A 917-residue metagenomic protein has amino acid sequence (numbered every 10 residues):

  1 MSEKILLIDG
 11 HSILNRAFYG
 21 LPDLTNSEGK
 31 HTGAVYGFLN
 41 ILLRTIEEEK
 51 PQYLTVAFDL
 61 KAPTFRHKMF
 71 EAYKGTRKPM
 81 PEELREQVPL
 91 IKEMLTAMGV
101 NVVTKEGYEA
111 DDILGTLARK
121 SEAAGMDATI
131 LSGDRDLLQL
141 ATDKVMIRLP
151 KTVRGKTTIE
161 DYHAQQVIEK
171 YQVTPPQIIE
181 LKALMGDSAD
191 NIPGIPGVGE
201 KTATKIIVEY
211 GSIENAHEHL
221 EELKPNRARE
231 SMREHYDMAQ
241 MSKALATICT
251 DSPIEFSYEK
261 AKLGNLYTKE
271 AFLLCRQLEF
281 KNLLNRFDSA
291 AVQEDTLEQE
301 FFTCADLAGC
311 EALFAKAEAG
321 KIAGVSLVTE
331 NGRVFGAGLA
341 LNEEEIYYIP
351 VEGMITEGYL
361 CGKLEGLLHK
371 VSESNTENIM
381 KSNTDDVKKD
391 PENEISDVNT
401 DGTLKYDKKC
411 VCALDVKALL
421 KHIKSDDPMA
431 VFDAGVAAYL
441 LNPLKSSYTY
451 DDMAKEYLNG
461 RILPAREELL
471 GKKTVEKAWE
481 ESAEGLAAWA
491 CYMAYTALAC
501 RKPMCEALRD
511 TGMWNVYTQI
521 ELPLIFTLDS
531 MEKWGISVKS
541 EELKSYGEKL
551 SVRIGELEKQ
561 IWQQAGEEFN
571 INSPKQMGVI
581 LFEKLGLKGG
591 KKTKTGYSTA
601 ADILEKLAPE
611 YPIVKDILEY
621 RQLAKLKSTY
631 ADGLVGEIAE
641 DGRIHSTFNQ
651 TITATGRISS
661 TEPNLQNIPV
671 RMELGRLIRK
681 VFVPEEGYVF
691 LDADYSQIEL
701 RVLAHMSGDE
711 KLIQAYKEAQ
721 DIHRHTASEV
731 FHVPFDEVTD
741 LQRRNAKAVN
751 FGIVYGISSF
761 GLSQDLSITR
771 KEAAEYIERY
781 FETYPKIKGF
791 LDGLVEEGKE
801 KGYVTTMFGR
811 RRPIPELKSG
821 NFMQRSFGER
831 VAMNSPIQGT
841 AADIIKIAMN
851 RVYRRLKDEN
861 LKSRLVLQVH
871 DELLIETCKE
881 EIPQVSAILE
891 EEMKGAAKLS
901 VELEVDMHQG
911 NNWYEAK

Functional and structural regions predicted by a protein language model:
M1-N101, E816-S819: Domain-level signal for Mg2+-assisted phosphodiester chemistry and nucleotide/NA-binding surfaces in nucleic-acid
S2, P22-N26, G75-I254: Extended two-metal-dependent nuclease catalytic cores across DNA- and RNA-processing enzymes
R154-K182, F301, F335-T376, K381-D510 (+3 more regions): Active-site-proximal helix-loop-helix substrate-binding element of RNase H-like nuclease domains
H235-M354, K388, E394, N399-C410 (+10 more regions): Conserved "right-hand" nucleotidyltransferase catalytic core of DNA-directed polymerases
L339-E343, L441-K472, W489-T496, Q650-F735: Function-dense linear segments that define catalytic or interfacial modules in macromolecule-processing proteins
E476-W479, K533, D641, H645-S646 (+5 more regions): Conserved catalytic core of nucleic-acid polymerases
L508-I520, L524, I844, A848-V869 (+1 more regions): Active-site palm subdomain of RNA-directed nucleic acid polymerases
V552-K559, Q563-K615, E782-R830, N834 (+1 more regions): C-terminal polymerase-core module
